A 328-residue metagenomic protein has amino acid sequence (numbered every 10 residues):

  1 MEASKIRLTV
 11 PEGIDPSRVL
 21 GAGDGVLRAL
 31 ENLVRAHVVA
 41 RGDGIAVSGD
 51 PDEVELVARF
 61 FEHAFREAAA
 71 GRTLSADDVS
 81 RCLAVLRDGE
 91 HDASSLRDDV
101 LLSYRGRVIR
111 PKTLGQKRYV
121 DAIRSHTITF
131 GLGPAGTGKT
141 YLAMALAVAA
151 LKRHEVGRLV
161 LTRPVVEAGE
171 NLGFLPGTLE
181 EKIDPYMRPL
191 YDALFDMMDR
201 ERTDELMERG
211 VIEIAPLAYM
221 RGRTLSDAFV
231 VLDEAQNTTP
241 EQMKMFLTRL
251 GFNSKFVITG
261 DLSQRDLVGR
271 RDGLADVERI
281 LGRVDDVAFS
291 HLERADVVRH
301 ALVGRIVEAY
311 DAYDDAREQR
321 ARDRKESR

Functional and structural regions predicted by a protein language model:
M1-S17: Short glycine-/aliphatic-rich beta-strand segments at the starts of folded cytosolic domains
G13, P51-D52, N237, V297: Short, surface-exposed acidic/glycine-rich loop or hinge patches that mediate macromolecular interfaces
D15-N32: Short amphipathic alpha-helix segments
V19, V57-F60, M243-F246: Hydrophobic side chains in well-ordered alpha-helices
N32-V39: A short, structured beta-strand/loop element
V39-L96: Interdomain "pre-motor" coupling segment immediately N-terminal to P-loop NTPase/helicase cores
G44, Y104-Q116, V120-L232, Q236-R328: Conserved helicase motor core of SF1/SF2 NTP-dependent helicases
L83-D99, D315-R328: Intrinsically disordered, low-complexity linkers and terminal tails enriched in Pro/Gly and often acidic or mixed-charge
